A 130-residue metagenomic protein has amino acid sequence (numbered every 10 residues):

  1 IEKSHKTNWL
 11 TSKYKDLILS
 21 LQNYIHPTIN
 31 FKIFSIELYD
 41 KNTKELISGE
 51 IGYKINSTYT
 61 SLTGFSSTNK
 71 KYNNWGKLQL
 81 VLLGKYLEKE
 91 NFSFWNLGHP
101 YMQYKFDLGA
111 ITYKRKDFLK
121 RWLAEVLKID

Functional and structural regions predicted by a protein language model:
I1-D130: N-acyltransferase acceptor-side catalytic subdomain
